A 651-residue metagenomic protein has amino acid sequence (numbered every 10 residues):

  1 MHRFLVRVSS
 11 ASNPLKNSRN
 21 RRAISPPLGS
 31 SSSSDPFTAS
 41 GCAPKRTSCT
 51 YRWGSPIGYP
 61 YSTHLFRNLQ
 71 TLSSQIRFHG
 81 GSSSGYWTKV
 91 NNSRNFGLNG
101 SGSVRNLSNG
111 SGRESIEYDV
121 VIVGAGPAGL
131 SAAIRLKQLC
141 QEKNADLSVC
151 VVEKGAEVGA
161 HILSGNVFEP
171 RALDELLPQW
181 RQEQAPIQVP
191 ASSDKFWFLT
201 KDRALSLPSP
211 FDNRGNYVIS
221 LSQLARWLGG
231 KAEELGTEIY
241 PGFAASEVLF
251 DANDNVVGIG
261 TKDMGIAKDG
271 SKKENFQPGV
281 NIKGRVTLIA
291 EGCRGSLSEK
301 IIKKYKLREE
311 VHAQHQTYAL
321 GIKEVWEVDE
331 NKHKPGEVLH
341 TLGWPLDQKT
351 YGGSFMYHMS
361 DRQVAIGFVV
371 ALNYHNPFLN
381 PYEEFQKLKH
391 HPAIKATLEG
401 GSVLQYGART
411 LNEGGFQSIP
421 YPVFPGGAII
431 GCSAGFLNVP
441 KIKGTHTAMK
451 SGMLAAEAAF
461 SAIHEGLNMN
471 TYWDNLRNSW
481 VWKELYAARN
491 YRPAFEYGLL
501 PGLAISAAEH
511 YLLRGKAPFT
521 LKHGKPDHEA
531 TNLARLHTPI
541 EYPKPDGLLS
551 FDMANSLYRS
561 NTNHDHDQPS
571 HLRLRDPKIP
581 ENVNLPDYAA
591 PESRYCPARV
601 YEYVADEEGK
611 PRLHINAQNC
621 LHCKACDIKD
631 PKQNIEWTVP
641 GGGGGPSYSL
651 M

Functional and structural regions predicted by a protein language model:
M1-S115: N-terminal mitochondrial targeting presequence
S115-C150: N-terminal Rossmann-like FAD-binding beta1-loop-alpha1 element of flavoenzymes
N144-A145, K231-A396, G435, L454 (+1 more regions): Predominantly flavin-linked oxidoreductase catalytic cores and closely associated redox partners
A145-K201: N-terminal FAD cofactor-binding segment of flavoenzymes
A408-V439, S556-Q568, P580-Y595, E602: FAD-binding beta-loop-beta segment adjacent to the flavin cofactor pocket
G435-K441, M453, E457-L500, H614-N616 (+2 more regions): Active-site-proximal substrate-binding core of FAD-dependent oxidoreductases
F495-L548: C-terminal auxiliary extensions adjacent to catalytic cores
D587-A617, K624-Y648: Iron-sulfur cluster-binding cysteine motifs and their immediate structural context in ferredoxin-like electron-transfer
